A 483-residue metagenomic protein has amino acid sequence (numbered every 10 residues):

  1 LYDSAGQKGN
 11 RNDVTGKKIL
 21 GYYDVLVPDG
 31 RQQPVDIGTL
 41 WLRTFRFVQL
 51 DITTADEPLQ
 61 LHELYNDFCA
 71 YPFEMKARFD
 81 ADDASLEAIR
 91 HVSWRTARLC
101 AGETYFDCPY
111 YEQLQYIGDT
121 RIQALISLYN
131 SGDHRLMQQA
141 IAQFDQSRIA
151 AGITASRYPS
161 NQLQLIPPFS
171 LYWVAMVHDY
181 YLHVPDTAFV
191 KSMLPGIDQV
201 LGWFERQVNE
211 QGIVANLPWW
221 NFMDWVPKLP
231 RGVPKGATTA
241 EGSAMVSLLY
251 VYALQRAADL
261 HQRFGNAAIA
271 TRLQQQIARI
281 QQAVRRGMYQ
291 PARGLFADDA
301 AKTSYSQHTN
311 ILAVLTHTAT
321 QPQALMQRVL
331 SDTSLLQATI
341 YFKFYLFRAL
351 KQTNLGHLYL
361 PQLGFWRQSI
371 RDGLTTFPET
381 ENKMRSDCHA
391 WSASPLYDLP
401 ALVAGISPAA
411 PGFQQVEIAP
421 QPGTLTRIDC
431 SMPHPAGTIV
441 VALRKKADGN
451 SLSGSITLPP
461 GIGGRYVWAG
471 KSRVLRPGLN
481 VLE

Functional and structural regions predicted by a protein language model:
L1, L42-F47, D51-E74, A84-C100 (+7 more regions): Accessory carbohydrate-recognition regions in carbohydrate-active enzymes
L1, V48-T53, G118-S147, V177-V184 (+4 more regions): Alpha-helical support elements that line or immediately flank enzyme active sites and cofactor-binding pockets
L1-Y110, D119, R135-A140, A155-P159 (+4 more regions): Extracellular/oxidizing-compartment recognition motifs
A5-Q7, R263, Q275, Q282 (+1 more regions): Non-catalytic C-terminal accessory modules of carbohydrate-active enzymes
K8-Q33, G102, C108, A151-W173 (+2 more regions): The feature captures the catalytic groove of carbohydrate-active enzymes
T53-H62, A84-L86, R90, L128-A142 (+8 more regions): Structural helix-adjacent loops and short alpha-helical linkers that scaffold large soluble proteins
D332-F365, S369-D372: Repeat-solenoid scaffold signature
